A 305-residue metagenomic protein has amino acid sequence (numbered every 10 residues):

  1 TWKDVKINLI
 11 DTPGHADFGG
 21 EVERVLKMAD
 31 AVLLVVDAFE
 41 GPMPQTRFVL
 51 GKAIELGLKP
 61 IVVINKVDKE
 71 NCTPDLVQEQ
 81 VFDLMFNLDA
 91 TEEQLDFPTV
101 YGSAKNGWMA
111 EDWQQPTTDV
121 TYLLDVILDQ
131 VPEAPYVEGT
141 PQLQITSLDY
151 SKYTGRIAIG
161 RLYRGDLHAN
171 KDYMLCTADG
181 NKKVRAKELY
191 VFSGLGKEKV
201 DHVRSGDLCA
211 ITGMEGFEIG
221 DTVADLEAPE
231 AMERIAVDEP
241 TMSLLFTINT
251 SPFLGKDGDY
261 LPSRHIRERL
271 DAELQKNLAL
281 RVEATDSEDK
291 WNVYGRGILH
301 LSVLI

Functional and structural regions predicted by a protein language model:
T1-I305: Structural and coupling elements of P-loop NTPases
